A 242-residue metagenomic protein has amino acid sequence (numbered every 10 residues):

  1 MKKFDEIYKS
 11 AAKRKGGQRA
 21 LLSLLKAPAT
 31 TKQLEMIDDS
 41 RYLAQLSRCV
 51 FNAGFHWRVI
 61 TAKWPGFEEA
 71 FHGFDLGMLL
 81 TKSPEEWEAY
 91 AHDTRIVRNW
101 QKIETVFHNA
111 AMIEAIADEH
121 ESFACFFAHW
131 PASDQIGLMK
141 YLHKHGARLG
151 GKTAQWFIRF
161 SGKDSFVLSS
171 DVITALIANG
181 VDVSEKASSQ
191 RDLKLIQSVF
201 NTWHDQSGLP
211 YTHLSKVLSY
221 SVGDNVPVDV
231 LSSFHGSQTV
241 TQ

Functional and structural regions predicted by a protein language model:
M1-N99, I103, V217-G223, L231-Q242: N-terminal polyanion-binding entry modules of DNA glycosylases/AP lyases and select other DNA-binding proteins
M1-P28, H129-Q242: C-terminal accessory module of base-excision DNA glycosylases/AP lyases that mediates lesion recognition and DNA
S40-A44, P65, W100-F107, I136 (+3 more regions): Non-catalytic, well-ordered alpha-helical scaffold segments
V59-A62, T81-K82, D118, V167-D171 (+1 more regions): Alpha-helix N-cap and coil->helix boundary residues
H72-R148: Alpha-helical ds-nucleic-acid-binding substructure associated with the helix-hairpin-helix region of base-excision DNA
